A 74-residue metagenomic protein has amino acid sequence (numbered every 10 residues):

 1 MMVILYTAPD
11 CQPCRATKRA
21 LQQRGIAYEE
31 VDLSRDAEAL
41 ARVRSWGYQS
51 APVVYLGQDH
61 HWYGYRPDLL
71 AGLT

Functional and structural regions predicted by a protein language model:
M1-I26: Local sequence-structure signature of Cys/Sec-based thiol-disulfide redox active-site neighborhoods
A8, Y48, P67: ATP/adenylate-binding site constellation spanning eukaryotic-like Ser/Thr protein kinases, ABC-transporter
Q22, E29, R44: Short polybasic/polar patches that bind polyanions
A27-A39, S50: Thiol-based oxidoreductase modules, predominantly thioredoxin-like and allied folds used for disulfide exchange
A39-S45: N-terminal beta-loop-helix "entrance" segment that forms/cooperates in small-molecule cofactor or anionic ligand
W46-V54: Structural micro-motif
L56-T74: Non-catalytic, surface beta->alpha helical segment in thiol-disulfide oxidoreductase systems
